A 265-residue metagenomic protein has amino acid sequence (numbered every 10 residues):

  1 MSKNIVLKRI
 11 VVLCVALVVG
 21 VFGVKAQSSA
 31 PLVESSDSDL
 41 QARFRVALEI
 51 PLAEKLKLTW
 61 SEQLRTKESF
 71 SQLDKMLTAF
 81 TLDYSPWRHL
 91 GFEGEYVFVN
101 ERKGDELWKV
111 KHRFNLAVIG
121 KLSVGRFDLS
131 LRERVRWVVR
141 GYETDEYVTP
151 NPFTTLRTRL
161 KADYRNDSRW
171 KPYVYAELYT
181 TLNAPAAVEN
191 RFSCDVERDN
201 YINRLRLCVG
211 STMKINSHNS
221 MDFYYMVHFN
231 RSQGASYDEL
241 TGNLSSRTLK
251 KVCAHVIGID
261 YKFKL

Functional and structural regions predicted by a protein language model:
M1-P31, L265: Bacterial Sec-dependent N-terminal signal peptides
S28-E34, L56-F70, K75, G91-R102 (+3 more regions): Transmembrane beta-strand segments that form the barrel wall of outer-membrane beta-barrel proteins
S38-A42, D74-M76, V110-F114, P150-L156 (+2 more regions): Residues that define the transmembrane beta-barrel architecture of outer-membrane proteins
V46, A79-F80, L116-V118, T158-L160 (+2 more regions): Membrane-embedded beta-strands of outer-membrane beta-barrel proteins, especially the hydrophobic/small aromatic
L52-W60, R88-G94, G125-L129, R169-P172 (+1 more regions): Repeated loop/turn-to-beta-strand initiation elements of outer-membrane beta-barrel proteins
Q72-D128: Hydrophobic/aromatic-rich structural module bridging two neighboring secondary-structure elements via a short loop
N115-V118, M213-S217, K251-L265: Outer-membrane beta-barrel "beta-signal"
E133-L240, F263-L265: Outer-membrane beta-barrel transmembrane domain signature
